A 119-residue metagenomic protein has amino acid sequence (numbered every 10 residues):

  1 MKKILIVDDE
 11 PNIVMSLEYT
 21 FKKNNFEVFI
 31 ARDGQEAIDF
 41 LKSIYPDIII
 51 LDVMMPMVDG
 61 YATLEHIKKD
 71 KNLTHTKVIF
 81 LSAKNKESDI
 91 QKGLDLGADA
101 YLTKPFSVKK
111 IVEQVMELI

Functional and structural regions predicted by a protein language model:
P11-F29, L118: Two-component/phosphorelay signaling modules centered on CheY-like receiver
I30-I48: Acidic, metal-coordinating helix/loop segments flanking the phosphotransfer/catalytic sites of two-component signaling
M55: Receiver (REC) domain active-site loop signature in two-component systems and cognate sites in sensor histidine kinases
F106-V115: C-terminal output helix
